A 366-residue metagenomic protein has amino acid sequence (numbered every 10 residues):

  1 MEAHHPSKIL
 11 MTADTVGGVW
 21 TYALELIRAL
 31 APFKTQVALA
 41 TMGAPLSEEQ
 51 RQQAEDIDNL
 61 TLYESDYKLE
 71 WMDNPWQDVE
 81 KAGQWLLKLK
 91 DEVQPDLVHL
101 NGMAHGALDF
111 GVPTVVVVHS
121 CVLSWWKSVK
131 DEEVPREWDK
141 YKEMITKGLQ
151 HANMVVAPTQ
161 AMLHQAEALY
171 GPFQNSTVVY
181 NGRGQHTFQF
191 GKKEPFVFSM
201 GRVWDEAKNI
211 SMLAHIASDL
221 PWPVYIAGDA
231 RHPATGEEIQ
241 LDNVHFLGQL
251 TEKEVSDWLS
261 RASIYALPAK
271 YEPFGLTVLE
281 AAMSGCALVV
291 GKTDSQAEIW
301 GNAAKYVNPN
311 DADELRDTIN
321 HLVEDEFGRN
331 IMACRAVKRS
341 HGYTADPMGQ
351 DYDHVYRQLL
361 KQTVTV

Functional and structural regions predicted by a protein language model:
L97, D109-P135: Active-site proximal beta-strand in glycosyltransferases
V134-V155: Membrane-proximal helix-turn-helix segments that form the acceptor-binding/catalytic region of lipid-linked
Q150-H151, L163-R183: Helix-loop-beta element that forms the nucleotide-linked donor phosphate-binding surface in glycosyltransferases
Q189-K208, A214-P221, Y225: Conserved donor-binding/catalytic core segment of Leloir-type glycosyltransferases
A234-S256: Nucleotide-activated donor-binding/catalytic signature segment of Leloir-type glycosyltransferases, i.e., the conserved
K270: Aromatic "clamp/platform" in nucleotide-sugar-dependent glycosyltransferases that forms part of the donor/acceptor
A287-V290: Short hydrophobic beta-strand element within catalytic cores of glycosyltransferases and related nucleotide-activated
K292, A304-A312, N320-F327: Conserved acidic donor-binding segment of nucleotide-sugar-dependent glycosyltransferases
